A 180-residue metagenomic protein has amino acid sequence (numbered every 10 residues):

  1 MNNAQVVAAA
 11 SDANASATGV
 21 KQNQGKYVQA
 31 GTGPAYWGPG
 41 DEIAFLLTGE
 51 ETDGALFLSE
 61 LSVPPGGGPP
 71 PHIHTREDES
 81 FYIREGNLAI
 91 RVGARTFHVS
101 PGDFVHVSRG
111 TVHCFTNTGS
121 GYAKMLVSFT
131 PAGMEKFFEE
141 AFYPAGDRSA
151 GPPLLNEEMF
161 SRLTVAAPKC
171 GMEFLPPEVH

Functional and structural regions predicted by a protein language model:
M1-L56, A150-H180: A short, N-terminal "cap"/entry segment at the start of jelly-roll beta-barrel domains of the cupin/DSBH fold
Y27, S80, N87, A94-V112: Short acidic-glycine-tyrosine-enriched beta hairpin
P39-T48, S59-H74: Conserved short histidine dyad/triad with adjacent acidic residue
T52, A89, R109-E135: Ligand-binding loop in jelly-roll beta-barrel domains
L58-P64, I73-V92, S128-F129: Short, conserved beta-strand element in jelly-roll/cupin
P69-P71, V92-F97: Short beta-strand segments
V92, P101, N117, F137-F138: Short glycine-/acidic-enriched loop or helix-start segments at secondary-structure transitions that form or flank
G121-A166: A contiguous, mid-protein "functional segment" used to position or interact with cofactors/ions or partner subunits
